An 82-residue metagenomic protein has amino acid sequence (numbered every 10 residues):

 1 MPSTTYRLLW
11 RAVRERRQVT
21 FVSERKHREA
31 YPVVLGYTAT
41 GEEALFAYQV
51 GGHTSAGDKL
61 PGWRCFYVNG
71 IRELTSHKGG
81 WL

Functional and structural regions predicted by a protein language model:
M1-L82: Core beta-strand-centered patch of the WYL/Sm-like small regulatory domain
